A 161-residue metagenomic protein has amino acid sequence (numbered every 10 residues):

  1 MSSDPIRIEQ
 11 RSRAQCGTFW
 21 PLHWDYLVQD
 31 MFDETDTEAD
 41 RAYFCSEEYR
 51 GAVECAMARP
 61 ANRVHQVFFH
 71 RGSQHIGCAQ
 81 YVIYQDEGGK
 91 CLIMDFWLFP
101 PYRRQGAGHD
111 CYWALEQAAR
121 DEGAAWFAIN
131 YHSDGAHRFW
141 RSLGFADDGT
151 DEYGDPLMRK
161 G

Functional and structural regions predicted by a protein language model:
I6, N62-V64, F145-A146: Short glycine-aromatic motifs
Q10-G89, M94, F99, A118 (+1 more regions): Acetyl-CoA-dependent GNAT
P21, W113, Q117, D121 (+1 more regions): Replace "anionic and nucleotidyl ligands
L98, R104-Q117, S142: Conserved acetyl-CoA-binding loop-helix of GNAT-fold acetyltransferases
G108, Y112, S133-A136, Y153-M158: Short glycine/proline-centered loop/turn elements that form peptide/ligand docking sites
A119-H132: Conserved GNAT acetyl-CoA-binding A-motif
A128-N130, R141, A146-K160: Conserved catalytic-core motifs of GNAT/GCN5-like acyltransferases
